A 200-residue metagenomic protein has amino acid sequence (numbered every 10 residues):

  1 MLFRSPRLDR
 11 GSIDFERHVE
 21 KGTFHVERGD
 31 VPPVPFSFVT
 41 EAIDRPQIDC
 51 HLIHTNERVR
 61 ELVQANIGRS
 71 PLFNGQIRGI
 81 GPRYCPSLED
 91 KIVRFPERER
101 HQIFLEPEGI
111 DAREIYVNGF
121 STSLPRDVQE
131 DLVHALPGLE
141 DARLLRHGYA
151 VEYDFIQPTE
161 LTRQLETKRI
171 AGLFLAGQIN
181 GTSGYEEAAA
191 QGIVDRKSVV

Functional and structural regions predicted by a protein language model:
M1-L2, V200: Short, small-residue-biased leader/transition segments that mark boundaries at the very start of proteins
F3-E130: An anion/pyrophosphate-binding glycine-rich loop and adjacent beta-alpha core in soluble alpha-beta enzymes
F3-R4, D141-L144, R196: Acidic/polar loop patches that form or flank catalytic/metal-binding clefts of enzymes that bind anionic ligands
R7, E166-R169, R196-V200: Active-site-proximal substrate-binding core of FAD-dependent oxidoreductases
G11-K21, D154-T159, Y185-A188: Short acidic, glycine/serine/threonine-rich loops at helix termini
F104, I110, Y116-N180: A glycine-rich dinucleotide-binding beta-alpha-beta segment and adjacent secondary-structure elements that constitute
A188-K197: Internal hydrophobic alpha-helix adjacent to the cofactor/substrate pocket in enzyme cavities
